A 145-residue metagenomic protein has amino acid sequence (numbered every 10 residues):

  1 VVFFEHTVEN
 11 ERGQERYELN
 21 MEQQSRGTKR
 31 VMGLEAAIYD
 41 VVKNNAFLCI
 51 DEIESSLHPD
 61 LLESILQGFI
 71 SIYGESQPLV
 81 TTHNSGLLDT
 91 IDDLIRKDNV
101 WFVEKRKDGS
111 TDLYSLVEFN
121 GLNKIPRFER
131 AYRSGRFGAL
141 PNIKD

Functional and structural regions predicted by a protein language model:
V1-Y39, F47, I53-L57: Conserved ABC ATPase signature
D40-V41, I72: Histidine kinase transmitter module recognition
V42, L57, D89-I91: Activation segment
N45-F47, Q77: Residue-level preference for the first positions of well-ordered beta-strands
I50-E52, T81-T82: Short His-Asn-centered micro-motif
H58-E63: Short alpha-helix of the ABC ATPase nucleotide-binding domain corresponding to the H-loop/switch region
S64-D145: C-terminal lobe/lid and adjacent interdomain/linker elements of RecA-like ASCE P-loop ATPase modules
